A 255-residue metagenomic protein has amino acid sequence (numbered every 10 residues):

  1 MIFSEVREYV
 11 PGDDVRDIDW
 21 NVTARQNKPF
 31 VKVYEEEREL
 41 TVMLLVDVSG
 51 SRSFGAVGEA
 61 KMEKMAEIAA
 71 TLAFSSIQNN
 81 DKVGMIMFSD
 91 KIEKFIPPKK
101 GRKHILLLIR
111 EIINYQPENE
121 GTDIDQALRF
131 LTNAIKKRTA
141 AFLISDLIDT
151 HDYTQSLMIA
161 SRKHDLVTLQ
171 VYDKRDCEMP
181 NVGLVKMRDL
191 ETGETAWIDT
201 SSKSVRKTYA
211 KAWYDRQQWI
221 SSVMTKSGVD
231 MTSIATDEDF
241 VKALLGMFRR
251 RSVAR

Functional and structural regions predicted by a protein language model:
M1-E93, P98, A140-I144, T150-H151 (+4 more regions): An amphipathic, basic-hydrophobic helix/alpha-beta surface used to engage anionic, phosphate-rich ligands or surfaces
I2-E5, D14, N133-K137, D149 (+1 more regions): Von Willebrand factor type A / integrin I
L40, K100-H104, A212: A generic short alpha-helical patch detector that favors 3-5-residue windows in or near N-terminal regions
E63, E118-D125, K211-Y214: Conserved phosphate-coordination/catalytic loops
E67, T71, T122-R129, Q218 (+1 more regions): Short, contiguous clusters of charged residues that form electrostatic/catalytic patches at enzyme active sites, used
F95-R110, S222, R249: Short, electropositive alpha-helical surface patch
H104-T139, H151, D173: Von Willebrand factor
